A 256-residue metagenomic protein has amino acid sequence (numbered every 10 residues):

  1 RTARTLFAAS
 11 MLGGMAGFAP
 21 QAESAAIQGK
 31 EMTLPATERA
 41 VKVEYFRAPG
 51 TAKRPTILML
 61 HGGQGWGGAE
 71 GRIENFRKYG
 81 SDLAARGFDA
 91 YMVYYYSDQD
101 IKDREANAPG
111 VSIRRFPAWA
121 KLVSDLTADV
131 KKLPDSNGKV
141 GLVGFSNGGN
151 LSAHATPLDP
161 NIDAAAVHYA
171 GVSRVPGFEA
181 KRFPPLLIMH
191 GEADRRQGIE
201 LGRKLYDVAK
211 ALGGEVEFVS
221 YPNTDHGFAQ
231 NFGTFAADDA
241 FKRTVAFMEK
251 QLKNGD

Functional and structural regions predicted by a protein language model:
S24-T51: N-terminal cap/lid segment of alpha/beta-hydrolase-fold proteins
A40-K42, T56-D135, Q230-F232: Serine-hydrolase catalytic machinery in alpha/beta-hydrolase-like enzymes
L60-H61, V93, H168, Y221-T224: Alpha/beta-hydrolase
K121-R182: Primarily recognizes the serine-hydrolase "nucleophile elbow" in alpha/beta-hydrolase and SGNH/GDSL folds
I188-H190: Short beta-strand/loop motif that positions the catalytic acidic residue of the alpha/beta-hydrolase fold
A193-Q197: Acidic catalytic loop of the alpha/beta-hydrolase fold
G198-V208: Short alpha-helix in the alpha/beta-hydrolase fold that links the catalytic acid
L212-D256: C-terminal catalytic histidine-bearing segment of alpha/beta-hydrolase fold enzymes
